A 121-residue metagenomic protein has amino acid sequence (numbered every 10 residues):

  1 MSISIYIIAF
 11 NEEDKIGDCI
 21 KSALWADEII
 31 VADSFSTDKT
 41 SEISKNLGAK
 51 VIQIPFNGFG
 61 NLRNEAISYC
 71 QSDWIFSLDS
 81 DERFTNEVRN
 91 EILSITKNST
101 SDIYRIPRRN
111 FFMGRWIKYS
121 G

Functional and structural regions predicted by a protein language model:
S2-S4, E28: Cell-envelope/extracellular polymer assembly enzymes that use nucleotide-activated donors
F10: A short, exposed helix-loop element centered on a Lys and neighboring polar residues
G17, D38-L47, E87-V88: Acidic helix N-cap motif at the loop->helix transition within catalytic regions of sugar-transfer enzymes
D18-V31: Short, acidic, metal-binding catalytic loop of nucleotide-sugar glycosyltransferases
S22, D33-E42, D79: A conserved acidic beta->alpha catalytic loop
P55-C70: Glycine-rich, basic loop-to-helix element that forms the pyrophosphate-binding segment of sugar-nucleotide handling
F59, R83-K118: Conserved donor NDP-sugar-binding/catalytic core segment of glycosyltransferases
I75: Short aromatic/hydrophobic "clamp" motif used to bind/position activated sugar donors
